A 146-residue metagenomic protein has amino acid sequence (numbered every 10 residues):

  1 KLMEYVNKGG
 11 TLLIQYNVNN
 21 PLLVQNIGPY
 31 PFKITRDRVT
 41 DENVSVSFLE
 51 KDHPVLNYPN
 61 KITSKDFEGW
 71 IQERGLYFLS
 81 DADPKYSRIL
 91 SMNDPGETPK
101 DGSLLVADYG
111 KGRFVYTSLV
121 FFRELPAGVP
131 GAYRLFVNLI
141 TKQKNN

Functional and structural regions predicted by a protein language model:
K1-G69, T117, V129-G131, L135-T141: A glycine-rich, often tryptophan-bearing local segment used as a flexible ligand/cofactor-contacting loop or short
P31, V39, Y77, D83-N146: Extracellular ligand-binding/catalytic regions of CAZymes and related secreted enzymes and adhesion modules
D66, Q72-Y77: Short, solvent-exposed recognition patches
